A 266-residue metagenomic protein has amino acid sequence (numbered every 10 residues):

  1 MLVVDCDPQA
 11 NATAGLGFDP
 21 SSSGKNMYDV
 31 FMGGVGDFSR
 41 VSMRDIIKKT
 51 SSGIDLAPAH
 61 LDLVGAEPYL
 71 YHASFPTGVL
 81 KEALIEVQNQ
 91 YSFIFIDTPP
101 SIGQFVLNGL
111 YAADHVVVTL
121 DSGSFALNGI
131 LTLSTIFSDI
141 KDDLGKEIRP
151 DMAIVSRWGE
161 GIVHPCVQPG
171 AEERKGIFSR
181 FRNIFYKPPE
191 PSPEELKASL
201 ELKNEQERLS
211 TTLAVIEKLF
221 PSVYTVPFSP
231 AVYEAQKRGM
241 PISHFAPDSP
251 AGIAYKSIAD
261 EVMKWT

Functional and structural regions predicted by a protein language model:
M1-T266: P-loop NTP-binding core
